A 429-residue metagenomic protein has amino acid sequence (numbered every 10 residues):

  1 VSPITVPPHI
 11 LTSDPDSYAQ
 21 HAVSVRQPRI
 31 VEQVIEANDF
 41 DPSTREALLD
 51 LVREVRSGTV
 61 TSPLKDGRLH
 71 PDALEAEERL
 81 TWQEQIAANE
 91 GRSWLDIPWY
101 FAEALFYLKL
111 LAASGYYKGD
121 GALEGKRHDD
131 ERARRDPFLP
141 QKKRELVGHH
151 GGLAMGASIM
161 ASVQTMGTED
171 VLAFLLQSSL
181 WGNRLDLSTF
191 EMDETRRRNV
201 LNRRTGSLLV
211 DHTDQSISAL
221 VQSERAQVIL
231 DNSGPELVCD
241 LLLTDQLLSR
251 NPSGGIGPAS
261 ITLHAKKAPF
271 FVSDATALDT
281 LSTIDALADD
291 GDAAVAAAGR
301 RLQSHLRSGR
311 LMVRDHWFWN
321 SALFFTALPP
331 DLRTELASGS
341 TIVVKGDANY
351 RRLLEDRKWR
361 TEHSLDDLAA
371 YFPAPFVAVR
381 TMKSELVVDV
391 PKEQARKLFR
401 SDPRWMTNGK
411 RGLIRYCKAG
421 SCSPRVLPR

Functional and structural regions predicted by a protein language model:
V1-R225, K410, R415-R429: Non-catalytic accessory regions outside enzyme or core folds
S2-L11, H264-P269, S273-R429: C-terminal functional extensions of proteins
H21, Y100, V210, L237-L241 (+2 more regions): Conserved structured core elements
D39, V238-L241, L354, V390: Short, glycine/acidic-enriched capping/hinge loops at junctions between secondary-structure elements
I97-F101, I229-C239, K267-F270, D347-R352: Gly/Ser/Thr-rich loops at beta-strand to alpha-helix junctions that form or flank small-molecule/cofactor-binding
H212-A226, N251-I256, E335-S338: Glycine-rich phosphate/diphosphate-binding loops that line cofactor/substrate pockets in enzymes
Q227, S260-T262, V377: A structural signal for isolated positions on well-ordered beta-strands in alpha/beta enzyme cores
P235-T262: Histidine-anchored nucleotide/phosphate-binding helix
